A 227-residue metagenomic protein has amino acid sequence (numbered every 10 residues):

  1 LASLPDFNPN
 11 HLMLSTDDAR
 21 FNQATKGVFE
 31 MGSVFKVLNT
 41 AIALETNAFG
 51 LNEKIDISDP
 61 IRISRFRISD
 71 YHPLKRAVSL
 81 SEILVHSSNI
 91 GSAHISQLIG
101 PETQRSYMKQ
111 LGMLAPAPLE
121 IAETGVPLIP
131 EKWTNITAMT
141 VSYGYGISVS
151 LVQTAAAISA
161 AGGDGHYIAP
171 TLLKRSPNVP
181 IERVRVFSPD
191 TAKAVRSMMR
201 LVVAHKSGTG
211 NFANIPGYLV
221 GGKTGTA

Functional and structural regions predicted by a protein language model:
L1-S33, L38-A227: Beta-lactam-recognizing serine transpeptidase/beta-lactamase-like catalytic domain environment
